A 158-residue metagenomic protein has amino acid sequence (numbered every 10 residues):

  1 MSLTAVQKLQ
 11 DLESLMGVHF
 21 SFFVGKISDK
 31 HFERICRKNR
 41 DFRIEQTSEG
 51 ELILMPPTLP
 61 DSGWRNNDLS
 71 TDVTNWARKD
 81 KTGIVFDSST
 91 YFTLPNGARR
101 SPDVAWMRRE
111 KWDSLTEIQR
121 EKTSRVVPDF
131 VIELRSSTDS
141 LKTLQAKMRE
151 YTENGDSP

Functional and structural regions predicted by a protein language model:
M1-P158: Gly/Pro/Ser/Thr-rich low-complexity, intrinsically disordered segments predominantly at protein N-termini
